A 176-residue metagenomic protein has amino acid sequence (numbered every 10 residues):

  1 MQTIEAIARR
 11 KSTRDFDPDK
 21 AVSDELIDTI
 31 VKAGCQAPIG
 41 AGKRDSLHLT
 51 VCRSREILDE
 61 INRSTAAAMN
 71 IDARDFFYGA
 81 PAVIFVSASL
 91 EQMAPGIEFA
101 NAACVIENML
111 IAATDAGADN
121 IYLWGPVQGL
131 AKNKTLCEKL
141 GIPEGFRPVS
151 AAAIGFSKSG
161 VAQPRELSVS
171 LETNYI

Functional and structural regions predicted by a protein language model:
M1-A80, I176: N-terminal amphipathic, basic helical "cap/leader" segment at the start of enzyme domains
A6, T13, A21, I142 (+1 more regions): C-terminal helix-cap and adjacent tail motif
F16, M93-G96, V161: A generic structural signal for short coil/turn motifs at secondary-structure boundaries
G34, I84, L90-C137: Small-aliphatic-rich amphipathic alpha-helix that forms the alpha element of a beta-alpha
A41-R44, D75-Y78, L140-F146, R165-L167: Solvent-exposed alpha-helices and their adjacent loops that cap or buttress functional pockets in soluble metabolic
S54-D59, L90-Q92, K158: Short, charged/polar surface micro-motifs in flexible loops or helix N-caps
A66-N70, L136-A151: Short, conserved aromatic-histidine micro-motifs
